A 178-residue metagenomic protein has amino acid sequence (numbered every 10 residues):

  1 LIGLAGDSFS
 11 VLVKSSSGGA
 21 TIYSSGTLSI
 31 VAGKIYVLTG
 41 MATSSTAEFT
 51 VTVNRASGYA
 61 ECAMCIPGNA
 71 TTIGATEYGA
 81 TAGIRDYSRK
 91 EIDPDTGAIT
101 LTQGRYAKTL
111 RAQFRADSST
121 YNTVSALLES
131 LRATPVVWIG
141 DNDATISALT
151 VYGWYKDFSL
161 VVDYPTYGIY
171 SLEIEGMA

Functional and structural regions predicted by a protein language model:
I2-S8, S17-A178: Extracellular/virion structural assembly segments
S10-L12: Beta-strand signatures of extracellular beta-sandwich domains
